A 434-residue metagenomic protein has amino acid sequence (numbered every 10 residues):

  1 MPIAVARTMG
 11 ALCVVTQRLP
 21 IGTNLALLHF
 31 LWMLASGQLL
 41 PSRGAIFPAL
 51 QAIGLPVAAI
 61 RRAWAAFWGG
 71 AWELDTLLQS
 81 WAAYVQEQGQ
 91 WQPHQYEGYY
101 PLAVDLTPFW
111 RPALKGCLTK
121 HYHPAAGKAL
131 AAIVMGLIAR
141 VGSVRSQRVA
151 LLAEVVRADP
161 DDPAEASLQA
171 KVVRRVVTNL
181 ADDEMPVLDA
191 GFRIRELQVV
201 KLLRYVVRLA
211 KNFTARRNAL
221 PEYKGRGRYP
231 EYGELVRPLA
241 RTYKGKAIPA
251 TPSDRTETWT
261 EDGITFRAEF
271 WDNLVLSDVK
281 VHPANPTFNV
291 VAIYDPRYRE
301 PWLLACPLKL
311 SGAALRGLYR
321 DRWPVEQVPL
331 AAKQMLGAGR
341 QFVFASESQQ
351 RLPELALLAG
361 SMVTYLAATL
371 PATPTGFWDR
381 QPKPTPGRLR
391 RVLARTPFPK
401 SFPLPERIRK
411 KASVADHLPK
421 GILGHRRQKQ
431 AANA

Functional and structural regions predicted by a protein language model:
M1-W68, L74: Gly/serine-rich nucleotide phosphate-binding loop at the start of the catalytic core of nucleotide/ADP-ribose-handling
L28-L39, Y298-W323: Extended, non-catalytic structural segments that build the interaction scaffolds of large macromolecular assemblies
A35-S36, W68-S146, L274-V275: Active-site-proximal, Lys/Arg-enriched surface segment that forms a nucleic-acid-binding/basic interface patch
A49, G98-P112, I138, D183-F192 (+4 more regions): Short, conserved catalytic/metal-binding motifs centered on acidic residues
P56-A65, P124-D183, T287-L303: Electropositive, glycine- and tryptophan-enriched low-complexity nucleic-acid-binding patches
R157-T287, L370, P374-T385, L389 (+4 more regions): An internal, acidic/charged active-site-proximal segment that coordinates divalent cations and/or engages
G312-V343: Short amphipathic alpha-helical "interface-anchor" segments enriched in bulky aromatics
A338-T396: Basic, amphipathic alpha-helical segments enriched in Lys/Arg and hydrophobic/aromatic residues
